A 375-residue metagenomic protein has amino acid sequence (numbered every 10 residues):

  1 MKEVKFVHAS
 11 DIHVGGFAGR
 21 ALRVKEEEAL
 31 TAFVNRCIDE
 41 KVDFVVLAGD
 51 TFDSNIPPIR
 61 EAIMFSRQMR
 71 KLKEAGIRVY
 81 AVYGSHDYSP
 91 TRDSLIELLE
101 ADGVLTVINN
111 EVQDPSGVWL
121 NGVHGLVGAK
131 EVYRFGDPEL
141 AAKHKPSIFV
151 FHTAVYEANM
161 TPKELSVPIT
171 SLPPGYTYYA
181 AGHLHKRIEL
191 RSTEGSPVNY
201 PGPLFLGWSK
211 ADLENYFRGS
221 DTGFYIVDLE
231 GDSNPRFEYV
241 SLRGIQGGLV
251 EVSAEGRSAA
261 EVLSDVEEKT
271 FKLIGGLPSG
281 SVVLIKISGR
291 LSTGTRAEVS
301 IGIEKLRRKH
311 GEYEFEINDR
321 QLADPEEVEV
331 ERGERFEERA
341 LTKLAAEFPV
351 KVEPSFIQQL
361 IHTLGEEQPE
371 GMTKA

Functional and structural regions predicted by a protein language model:
M1-Q68, K374: N-terminal active-site segment of His-dependent metallophosphoesterases
M1-R23, D221-V252: Domain-start "cap" segments at the beginnings of catalytic or binding domains
A18-A21, K25, D53-S54, W119-G122 (+1 more regions): Acidic/glycine-enriched edge-of-secondary-structure segments
K25, F44, N55-N215, G219-D221 (+1 more regions): His/Asp/Glu-rich metal-coordinating catalytic cores of metallo-dependent phosphodiesterases/hydrolases acting on
C37-K41, A141-H144, G275-P278: Glycine-rich phosphate-binding loop signature in dinucleotide/nucleotide-binding domains
D232-A375: Accessory, non-catalytic peripheral segments of nucleic-acid enzymes
